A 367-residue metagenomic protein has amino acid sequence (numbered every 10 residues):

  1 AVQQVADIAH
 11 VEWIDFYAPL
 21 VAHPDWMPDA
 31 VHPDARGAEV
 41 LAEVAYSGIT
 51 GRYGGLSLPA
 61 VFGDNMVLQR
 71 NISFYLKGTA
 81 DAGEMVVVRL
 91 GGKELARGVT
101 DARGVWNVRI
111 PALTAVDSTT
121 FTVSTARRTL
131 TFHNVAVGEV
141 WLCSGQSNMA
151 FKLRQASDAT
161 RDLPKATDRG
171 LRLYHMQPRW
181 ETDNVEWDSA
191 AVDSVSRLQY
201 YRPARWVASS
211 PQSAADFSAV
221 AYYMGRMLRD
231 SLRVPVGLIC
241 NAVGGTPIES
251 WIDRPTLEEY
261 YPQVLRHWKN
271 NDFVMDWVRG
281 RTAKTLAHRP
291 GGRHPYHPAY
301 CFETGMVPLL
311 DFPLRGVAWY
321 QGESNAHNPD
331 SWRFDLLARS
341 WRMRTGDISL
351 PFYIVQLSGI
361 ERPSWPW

Functional and structural regions predicted by a protein language model:
A1-G54: Catalytic His-Asp segment of secreted/periplasmic serine-dependent ester chemistry enzymes
H10-W13, L173, L238: Conserved beta-strand scaffold positions in the cores of enzyme catalytic domains, especially in NTP/NDP-utilizing
S57-N65: Short, solvent-exposed loop/edge segments of extracellular or virion-exposed proteins
D64, I72-L76: Structural beta-strand segments of beta-rich domains
K77-R161, R233: Extended acidic/polar, glycine-enriched regions that form or flank non-catalytic beta-rich accessory modules
F132-L198, P203-A204: An acidic-aromatic substrate-binding cleft motif
A150, D162, T167, D183 (+3 more regions): Catalytic-domain carbohydrate-binding cleft regions of carbohydrate-active enzymes
